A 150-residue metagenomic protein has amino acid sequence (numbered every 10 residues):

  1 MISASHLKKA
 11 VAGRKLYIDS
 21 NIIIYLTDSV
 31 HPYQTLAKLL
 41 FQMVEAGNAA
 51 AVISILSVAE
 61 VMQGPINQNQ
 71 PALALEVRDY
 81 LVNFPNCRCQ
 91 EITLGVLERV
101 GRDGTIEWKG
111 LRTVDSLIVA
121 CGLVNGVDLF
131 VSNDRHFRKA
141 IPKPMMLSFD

Functional and structural regions predicted by a protein language model:
M1-I53, I66-D79, R135: Short, well-structured N-terminal submotif of metal-dependent ribonuclease cores
M1-K15, V119-D150: Acidic, PIN/NYN-like endoribonuclease modules and their adjacent C-terminal/linker elements
R14, K109-G110: Residue-level "hotspot" positions that anchor or transmit function at local structural transition points
I18-D19, I53-S54, L111-T113, D134 (+1 more regions): Histidine- and aromatic-rich ligand-binding microenvironments
I22, S57, V96, L117-I118 (+1 more regions): Alpha-helix capping/helix-boundary segments
S29, L56, F84-E107: Acidic catalytic patch
A46-A51, N86-R88, N125-L129: Short active-site oxyanion
